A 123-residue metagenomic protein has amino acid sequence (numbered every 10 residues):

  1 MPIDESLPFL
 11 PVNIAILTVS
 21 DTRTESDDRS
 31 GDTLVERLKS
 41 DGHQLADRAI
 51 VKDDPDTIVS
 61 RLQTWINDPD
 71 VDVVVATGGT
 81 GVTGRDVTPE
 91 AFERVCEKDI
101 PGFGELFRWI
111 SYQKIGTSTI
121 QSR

Functional and structural regions predicted by a protein language model:
M1-R123: Non-catalytic beta/alpha edge segments that cap or flank active sites
